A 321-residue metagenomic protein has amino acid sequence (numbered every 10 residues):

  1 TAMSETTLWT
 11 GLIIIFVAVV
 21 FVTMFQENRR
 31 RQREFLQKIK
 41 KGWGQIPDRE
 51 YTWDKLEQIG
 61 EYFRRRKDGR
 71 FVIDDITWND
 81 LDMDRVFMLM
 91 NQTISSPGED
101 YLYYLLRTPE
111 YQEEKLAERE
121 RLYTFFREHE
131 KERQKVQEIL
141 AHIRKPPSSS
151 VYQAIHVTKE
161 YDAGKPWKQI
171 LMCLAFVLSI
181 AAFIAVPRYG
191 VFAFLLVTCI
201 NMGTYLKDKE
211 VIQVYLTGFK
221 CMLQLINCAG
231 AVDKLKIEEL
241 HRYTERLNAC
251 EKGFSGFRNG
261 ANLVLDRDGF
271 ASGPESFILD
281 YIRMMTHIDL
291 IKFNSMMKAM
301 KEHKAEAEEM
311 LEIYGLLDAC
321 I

Functional and structural regions predicted by a protein language model:
T1-I321: Alpha-helical bundle segments enriched in helix-capping/polar residues
